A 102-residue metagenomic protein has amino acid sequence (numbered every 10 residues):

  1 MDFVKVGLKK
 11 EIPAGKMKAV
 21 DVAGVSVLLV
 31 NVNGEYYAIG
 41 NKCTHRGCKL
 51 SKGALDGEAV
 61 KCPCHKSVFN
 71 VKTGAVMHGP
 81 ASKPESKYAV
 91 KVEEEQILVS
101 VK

Functional and structural regions predicted by a protein language model:
M1-G57, V71, P84-K102: N-terminal pre-ligand scaffold of iron-sulfur
C43, C62-C64: Short cysteine clusters
V60-K61, S82: Short loop/turn motifs at secondary-structure junctions and domain boundaries
H65-F69: Detector for the c-type heme attachment site
